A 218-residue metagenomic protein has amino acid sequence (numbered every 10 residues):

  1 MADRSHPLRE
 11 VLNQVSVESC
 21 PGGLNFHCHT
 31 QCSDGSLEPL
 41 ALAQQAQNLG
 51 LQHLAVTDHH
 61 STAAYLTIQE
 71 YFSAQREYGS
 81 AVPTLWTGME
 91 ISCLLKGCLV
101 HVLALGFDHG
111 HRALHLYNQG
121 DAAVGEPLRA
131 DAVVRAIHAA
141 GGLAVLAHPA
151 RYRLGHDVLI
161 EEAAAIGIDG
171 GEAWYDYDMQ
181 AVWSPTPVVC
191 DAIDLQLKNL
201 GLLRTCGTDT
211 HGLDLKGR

Functional and structural regions predicted by a protein language model:
A2-P21, Y65-D169: Extended substrate/RNA-proximal surfaces in nucleic-acid metabolism proteins
N25-H29, H59-H60, H148, D209-H211: Histidine-centered divalent metal-coordination motifs
H29-S36, A113-G120, Q180: Acidic/histidine-rich helix-loop elements that form or flank divalent-metal/phosphate-binding sites at the catalytic
D34-S36, Y65-L66, G97-V102, L154-E161 (+2 more regions): Histidine/acidic-residue-rich catalytic or RNA/ligand-binding cores of hydrolases and nuclease-related proteins
A43-A64, W86, G142-V145: Divalent metal-dependent hydrolysis catalytic cores, especially in the metallo-beta-lactamase
T62-W86, A181-T205: Short acidic, glycine/proline-enriched helix-loop-strand junctions
I160-M179, R218: Structural recognition of alpha->loop->beta junctions
G201-G217: Short acidic/histidine-rich active-site segments
